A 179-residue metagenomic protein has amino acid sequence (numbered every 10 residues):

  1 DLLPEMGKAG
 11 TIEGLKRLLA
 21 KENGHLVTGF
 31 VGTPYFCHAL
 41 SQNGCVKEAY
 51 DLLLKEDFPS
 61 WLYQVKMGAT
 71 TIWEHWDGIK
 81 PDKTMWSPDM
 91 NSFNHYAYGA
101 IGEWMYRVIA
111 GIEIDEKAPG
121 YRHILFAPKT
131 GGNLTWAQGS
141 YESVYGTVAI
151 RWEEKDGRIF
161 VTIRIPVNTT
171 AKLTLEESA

Functional and structural regions predicted by a protein language model:
D1, G29-S41, Y98-R107, I163: Well-ordered alpha-helical segments within folded domains of soluble proteins
D1-K21, P119-T130: Short secondary-structure boundary segments
L2-G14, S41-L53, E113-K117: Structural helix-adjacent loops and short alpha-helical linkers that scaffold large soluble proteins
K16-T33, T84-H95: Solvent-exposed loop and edge beta-strand segments that line ligand/cofactor-binding and catalytic clefts
K21-M67: Repeat-solenoid scaffold signature
K47-A179: Non-catalytic C-terminal accessory modules of carbohydrate-active enzymes
